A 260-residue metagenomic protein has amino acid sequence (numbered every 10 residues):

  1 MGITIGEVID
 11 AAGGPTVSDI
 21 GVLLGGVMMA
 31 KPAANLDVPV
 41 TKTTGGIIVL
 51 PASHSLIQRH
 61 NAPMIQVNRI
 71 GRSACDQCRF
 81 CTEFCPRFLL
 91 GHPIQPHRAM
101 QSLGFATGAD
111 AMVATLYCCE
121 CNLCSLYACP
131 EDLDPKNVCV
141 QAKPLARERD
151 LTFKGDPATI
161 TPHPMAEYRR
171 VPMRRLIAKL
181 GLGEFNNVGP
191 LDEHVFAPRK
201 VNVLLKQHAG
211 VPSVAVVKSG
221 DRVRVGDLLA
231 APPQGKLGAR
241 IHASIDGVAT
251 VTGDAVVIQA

Functional and structural regions predicted by a protein language model:
M1-S73, T82-P86, P93, M100-Q101 (+4 more regions): Iron-sulfur-associated redox domains of electron-transfer enzymes in respiratory and anaerobic energy metabolism
T4, G13-V22, P51-I57, Q141 (+2 more regions): Peripheral terminal and linker regions in Fe-S/redox and tRNA-modifying enzymes
D37-T43, A128-D134, R169-A178: Short, charged low-complexity intrinsically disordered segments located at boundaries of structured domains
L50-R72, F80-T82, R87-P162, S219: Ferredoxin-type iron-sulfur electron-transfer modules in oxidoreductases and energy-metabolism complexes
T161-P212, V216: N-terminal, Lys/Arg-enriched amphipathic/low-complexity engagement segments that precede the first folded domain
